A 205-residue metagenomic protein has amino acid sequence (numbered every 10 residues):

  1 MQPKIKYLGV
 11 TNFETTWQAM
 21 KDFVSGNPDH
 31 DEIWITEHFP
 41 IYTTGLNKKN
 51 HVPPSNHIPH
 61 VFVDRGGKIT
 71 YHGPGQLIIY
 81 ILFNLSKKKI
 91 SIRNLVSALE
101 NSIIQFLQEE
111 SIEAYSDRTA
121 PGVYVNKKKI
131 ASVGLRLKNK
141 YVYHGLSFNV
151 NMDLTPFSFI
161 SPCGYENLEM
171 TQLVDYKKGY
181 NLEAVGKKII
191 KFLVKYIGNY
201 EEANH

Functional and structural regions predicted by a protein language model:
M1-I130, C163, G179-E183: N-terminal lobe of the biotin/lipoate ligase/transferase fold
G45-V52, I130-V150, L154: Short, conserved beta-strand/beta-arch hydrophobic-aromatic motifs that form part of recognition grooves or interface
I79-I81, P121, V133-L135, L146-V150 (+1 more regions): A structural signal for short, well-ordered beta-strand segments
K88, V142-H144, F157, L182: Intrinsically disordered, low-complexity acidic/polar segments
T155-H205: C-terminal accessory segment of soluble enzyme catalytic cores
